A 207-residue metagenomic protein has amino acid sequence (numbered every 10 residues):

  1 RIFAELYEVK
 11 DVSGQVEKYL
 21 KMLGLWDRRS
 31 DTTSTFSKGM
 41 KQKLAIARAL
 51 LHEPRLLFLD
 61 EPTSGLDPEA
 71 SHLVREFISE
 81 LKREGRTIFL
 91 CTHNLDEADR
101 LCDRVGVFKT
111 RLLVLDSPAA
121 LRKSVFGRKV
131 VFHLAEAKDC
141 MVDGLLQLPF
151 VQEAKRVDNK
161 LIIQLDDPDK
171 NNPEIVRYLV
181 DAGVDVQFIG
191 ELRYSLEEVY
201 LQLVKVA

Functional and structural regions predicted by a protein language model:
R1-R28: Conserved ABC ATPase "signature" region
T32-F36: Conserved ABC ATPase signature
I46: Hydrophobic anchor residue at the start of the ABC signature
E53: Conserved catalytic motifs of ABC-family nucleotide-binding domains
L57-D60: Catalytic Walker B motif of ABC-type/P-loop ATPase nucleotide-binding domains
P68-A70: Helix N-cap at the start of a conserved alpha-helix in ABC-type nucleotide-binding domains
R75-D166: ABC transporter nucleotide-binding domain
